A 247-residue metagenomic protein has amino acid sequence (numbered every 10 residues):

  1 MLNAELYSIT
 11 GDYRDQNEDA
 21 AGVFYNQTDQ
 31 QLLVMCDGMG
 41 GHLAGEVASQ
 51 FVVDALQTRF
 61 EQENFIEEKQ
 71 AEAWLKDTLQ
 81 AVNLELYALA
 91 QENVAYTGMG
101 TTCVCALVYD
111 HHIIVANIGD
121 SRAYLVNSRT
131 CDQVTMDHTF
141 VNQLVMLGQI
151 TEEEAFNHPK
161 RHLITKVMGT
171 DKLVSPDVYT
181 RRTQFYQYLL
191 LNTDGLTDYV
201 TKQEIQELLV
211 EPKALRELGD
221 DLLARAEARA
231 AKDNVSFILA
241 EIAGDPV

Functional and structural regions predicted by a protein language model:
M1-V247: PP2C/PPM-type serine/threonine phosphatase catalytic domain
